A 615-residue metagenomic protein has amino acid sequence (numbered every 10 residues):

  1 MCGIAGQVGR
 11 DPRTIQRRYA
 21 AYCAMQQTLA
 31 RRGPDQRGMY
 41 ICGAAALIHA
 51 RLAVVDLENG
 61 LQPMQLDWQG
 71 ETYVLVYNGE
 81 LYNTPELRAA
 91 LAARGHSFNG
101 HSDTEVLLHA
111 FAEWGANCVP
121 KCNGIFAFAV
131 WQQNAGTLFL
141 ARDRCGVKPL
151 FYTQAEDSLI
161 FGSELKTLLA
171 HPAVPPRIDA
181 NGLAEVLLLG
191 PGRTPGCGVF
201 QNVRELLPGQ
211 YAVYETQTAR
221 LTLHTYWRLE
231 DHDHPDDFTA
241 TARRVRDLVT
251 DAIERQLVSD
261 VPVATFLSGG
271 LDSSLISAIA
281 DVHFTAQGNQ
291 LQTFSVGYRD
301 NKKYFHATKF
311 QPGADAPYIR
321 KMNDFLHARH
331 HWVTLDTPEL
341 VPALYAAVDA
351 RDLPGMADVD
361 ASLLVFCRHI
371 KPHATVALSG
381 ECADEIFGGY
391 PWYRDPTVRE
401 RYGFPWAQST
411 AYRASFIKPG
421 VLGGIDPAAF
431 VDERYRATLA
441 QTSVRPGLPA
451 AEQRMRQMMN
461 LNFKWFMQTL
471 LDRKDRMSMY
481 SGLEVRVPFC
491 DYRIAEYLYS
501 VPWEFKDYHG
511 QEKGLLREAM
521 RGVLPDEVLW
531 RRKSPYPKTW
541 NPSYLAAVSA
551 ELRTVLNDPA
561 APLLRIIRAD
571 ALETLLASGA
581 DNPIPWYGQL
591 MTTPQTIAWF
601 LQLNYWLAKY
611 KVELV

Functional and structural regions predicted by a protein language model:
M1-I4, C23-Q27, C42, T72 (+7 more regions): Adenosyl-5′-phosphate
M1-Y345, A350, L363, R521-G522 (+2 more regions): Cysteine-centered catalytic environments shared across enzyme families
D103-T104, N123-I125, A180, S274 (+7 more regions): Conserved glycosyltransferase catalytic-site signature
V106, R244, L248, A252 (+7 more regions): Amphipathic alpha-helical interaction/coupling elements
R243-T265, H369-H373, A377, L470 (+2 more regions): Phosphate/ATP-binding catalytic cores across multiple sugar-kinase/actin-like superfamilies, primarily ASKHA
T308-Q311, A347-D349, P391-V398, V615: Short secondary-structure boundary/capping segments
A374-D384, G388-Y390: Short acidic/histidine-rich active-site segments
F387-Y412: A mobile, often basic/glycine-rich helix-loop segment that functions as the active-site lid/recognition loop
